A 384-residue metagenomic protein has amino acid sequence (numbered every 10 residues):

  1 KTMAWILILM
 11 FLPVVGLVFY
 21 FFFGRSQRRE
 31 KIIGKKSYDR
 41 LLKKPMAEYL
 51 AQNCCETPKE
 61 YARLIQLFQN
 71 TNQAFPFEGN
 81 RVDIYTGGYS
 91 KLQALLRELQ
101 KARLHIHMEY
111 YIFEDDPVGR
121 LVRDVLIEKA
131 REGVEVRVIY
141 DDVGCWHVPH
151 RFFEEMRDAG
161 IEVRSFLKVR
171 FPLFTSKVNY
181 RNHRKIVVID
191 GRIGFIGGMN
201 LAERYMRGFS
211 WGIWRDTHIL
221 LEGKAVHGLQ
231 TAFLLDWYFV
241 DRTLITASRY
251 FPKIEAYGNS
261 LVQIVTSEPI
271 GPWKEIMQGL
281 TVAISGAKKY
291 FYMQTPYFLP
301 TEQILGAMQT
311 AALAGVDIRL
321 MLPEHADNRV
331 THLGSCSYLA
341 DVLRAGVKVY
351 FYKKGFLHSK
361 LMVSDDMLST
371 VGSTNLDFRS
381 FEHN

Functional and structural regions predicted by a protein language model:
K1-Q278, V282, G286, A326 (+6 more regions): N-terminal localization/anchoring segments of enzymes in phospholipid and broader phosphate metabolism
I84, M293, F351: Conserved SAM-binding loop
G271, E275, T295, L299 (+2 more regions): A short glycine-/small-residue-rich loop at the edge of a beta-strand within enzyme catalytic domains
G279, Q303, A307, G334-D341: Non-catalytic alpha-helical scaffold/packing segments enriched in small hydrophobic residues
A283, A287-K289, Y297-R319, P323-V330: Helical hairpin unit composed of two closely spaced alpha helices linked by a short loop
A314, I318-S364: A beta-strand-loop signature enriched in Asp, Gly, Thr, and Trp that corresponds to the sialidase/neuraminidase Asp-box
